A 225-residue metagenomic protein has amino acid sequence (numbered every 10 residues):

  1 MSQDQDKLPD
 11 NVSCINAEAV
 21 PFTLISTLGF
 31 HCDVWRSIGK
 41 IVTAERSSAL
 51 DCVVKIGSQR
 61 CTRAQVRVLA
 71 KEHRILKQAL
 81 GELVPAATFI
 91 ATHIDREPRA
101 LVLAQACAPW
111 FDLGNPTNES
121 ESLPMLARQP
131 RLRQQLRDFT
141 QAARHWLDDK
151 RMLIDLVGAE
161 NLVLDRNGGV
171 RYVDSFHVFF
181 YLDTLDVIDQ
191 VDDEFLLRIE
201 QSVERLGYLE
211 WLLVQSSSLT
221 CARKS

Functional and structural regions predicted by a protein language model:
M1-L24: Juxta-kinase regulatory segment immediately upstream of eukaryotic protein kinase catalytic domains
E18-R74: ATP-binding glycine-rich loop module of kinase domains
I56-S58, R74-Q134: Conserved structural core of kinase catalytic domains
T62-L69, L113-P116, L182: Active-site-adjacent loop/helix micro-motif of nuclease/hydrolase catalytic cores
A64-H73, L126-A143: Well-ordered, non-membrane alpha-helical segments in soluble/globular domains
A127-Q135, M152, D165-S225: C-lobe/activation-segment region of protein kinase-like
A142-M152: Protein kinase catalytic-loop region centered on the HRD/HxD motif
